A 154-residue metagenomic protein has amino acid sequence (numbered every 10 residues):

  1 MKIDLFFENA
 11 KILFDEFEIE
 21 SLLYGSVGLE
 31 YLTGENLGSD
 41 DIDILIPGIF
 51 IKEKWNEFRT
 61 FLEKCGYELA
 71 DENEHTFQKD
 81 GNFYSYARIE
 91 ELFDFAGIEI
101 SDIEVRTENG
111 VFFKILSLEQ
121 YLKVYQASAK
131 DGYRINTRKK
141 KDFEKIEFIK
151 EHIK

Functional and structural regions predicted by a protein language model:
M1-K154: Compositionally biased terminal segments of proteins
